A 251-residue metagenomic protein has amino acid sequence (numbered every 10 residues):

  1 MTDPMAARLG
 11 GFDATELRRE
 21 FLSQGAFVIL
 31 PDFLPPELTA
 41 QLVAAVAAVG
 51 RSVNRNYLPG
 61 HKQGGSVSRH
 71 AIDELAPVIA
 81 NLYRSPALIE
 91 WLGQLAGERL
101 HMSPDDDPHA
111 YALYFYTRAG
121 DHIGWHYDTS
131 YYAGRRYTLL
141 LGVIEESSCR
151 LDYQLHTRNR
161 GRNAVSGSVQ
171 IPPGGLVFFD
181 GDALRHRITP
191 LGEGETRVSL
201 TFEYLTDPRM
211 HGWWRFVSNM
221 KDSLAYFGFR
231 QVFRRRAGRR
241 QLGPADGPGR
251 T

Functional and structural regions predicted by a protein language model:
T2-T15, R150-T251: Conserved double-stranded beta-helix
D3-A96: Non-heme Fe(II)/2-oxoglutarate
L30, S103, P108-H109, R230-R234: A mid-sequence interfacial segment
P36, R69, E74, R84 (+4 more regions): Generic structural "secondary-structure junction" signal
Y57, H70, A119-I123, T201 (+2 more regions): Short alpha-helix boundary/capping motifs
L58, P108, T189-P190: Sparse recognition of residues in long alpha-helices and their boundaries
Q63-S68, L113-Y114, M220-A225: Amphipathic alpha-helical surface "interface" segments used for docking/oligomerization or membrane association within
A80, G93-A183, E195, S199 (+1 more regions): Catalytic core of non-heme Fe(II) oxygenases with the double-stranded beta-helix
